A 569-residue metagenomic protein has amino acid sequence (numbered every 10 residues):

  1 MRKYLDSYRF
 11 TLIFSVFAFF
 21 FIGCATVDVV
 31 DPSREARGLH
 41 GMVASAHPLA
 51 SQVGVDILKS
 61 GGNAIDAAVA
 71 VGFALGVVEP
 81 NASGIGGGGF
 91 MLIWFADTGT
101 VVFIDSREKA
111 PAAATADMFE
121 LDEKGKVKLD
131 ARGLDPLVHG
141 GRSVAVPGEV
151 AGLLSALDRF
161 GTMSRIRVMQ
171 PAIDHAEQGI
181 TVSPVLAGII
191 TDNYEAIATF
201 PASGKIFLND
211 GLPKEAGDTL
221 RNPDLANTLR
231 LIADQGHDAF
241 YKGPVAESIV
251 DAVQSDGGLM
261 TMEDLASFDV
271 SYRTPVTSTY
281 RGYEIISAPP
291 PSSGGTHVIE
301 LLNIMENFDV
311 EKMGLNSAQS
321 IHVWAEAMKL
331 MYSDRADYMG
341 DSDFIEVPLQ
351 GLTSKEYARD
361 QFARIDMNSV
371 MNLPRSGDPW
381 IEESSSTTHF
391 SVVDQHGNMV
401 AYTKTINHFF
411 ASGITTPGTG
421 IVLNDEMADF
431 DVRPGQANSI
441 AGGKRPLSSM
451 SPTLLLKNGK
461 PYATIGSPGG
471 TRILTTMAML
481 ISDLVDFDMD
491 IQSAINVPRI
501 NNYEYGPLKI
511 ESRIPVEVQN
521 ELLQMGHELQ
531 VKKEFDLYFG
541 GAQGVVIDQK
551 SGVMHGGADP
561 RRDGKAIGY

Functional and structural regions predicted by a protein language model:
R2-L12: Bacterial N-terminal signal peptides that target proteins for export
T11-G23: Bacterial N-terminal signal peptides
A25-Q52, A64-Q235, F240-K242, E247-P289 (+6 more regions): Noncatalytic scaffold domains of N-terminal-nucleophile
L58, A151-R159, Q235-K242, E247 (+1 more regions): Alpha-helical support elements that line or immediately flank enzyme active sites and cofactor-binding pockets
V77-G84, F90-D105, A110, G125-K126 (+4 more regions): Active-site rim segments in enzyme catalytic domains, especially the processed small/beta chain of N-terminal
Y272, S384-T387, S448-M450: Short, small/polar residue-rich loop motifs at catalytic or cofactor-binding pockets
F308-I406, G418-T419, E426, K533: Internal maturation/activation junctions in enzymes
K444, M477, D486-D536: Extended C-terminal subregions enriched in glycine
